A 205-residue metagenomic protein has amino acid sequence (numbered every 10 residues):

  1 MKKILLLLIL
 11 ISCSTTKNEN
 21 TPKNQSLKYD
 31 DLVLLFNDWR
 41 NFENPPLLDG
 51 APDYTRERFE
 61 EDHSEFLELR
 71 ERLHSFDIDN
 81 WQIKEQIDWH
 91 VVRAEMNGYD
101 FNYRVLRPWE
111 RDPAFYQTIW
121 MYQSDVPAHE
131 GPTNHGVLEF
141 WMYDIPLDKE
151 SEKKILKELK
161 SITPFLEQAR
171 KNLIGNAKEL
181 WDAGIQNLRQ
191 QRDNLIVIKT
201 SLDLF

Functional and structural regions predicted by a protein language model:
M1-L7: Sec-dependent signal peptide recognition, specifically the positively charged N-region followed immediately by
I11-S12: C-terminal motif of bacterial Sec signal peptides marking the signal peptidase cleavage site
T15-F205: N-terminal maturation segment of proteins
